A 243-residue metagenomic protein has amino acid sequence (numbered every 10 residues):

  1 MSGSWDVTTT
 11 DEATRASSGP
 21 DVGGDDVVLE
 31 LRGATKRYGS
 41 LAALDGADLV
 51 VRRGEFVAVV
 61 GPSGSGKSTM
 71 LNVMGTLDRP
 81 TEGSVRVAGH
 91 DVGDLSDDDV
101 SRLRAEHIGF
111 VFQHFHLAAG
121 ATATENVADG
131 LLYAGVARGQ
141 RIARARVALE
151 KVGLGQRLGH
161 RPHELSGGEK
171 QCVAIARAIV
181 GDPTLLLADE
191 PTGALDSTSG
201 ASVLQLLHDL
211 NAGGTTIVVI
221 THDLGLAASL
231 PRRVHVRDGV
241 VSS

Functional and structural regions predicted by a protein language model:
V60-P62: The feature captures the beta-strand-to-loop junction immediately N-terminal to the Walker
G83-D91: Conserved ABC transporter NBD signature motif
H90-D91, L132, G139-Q156: Conserved ABC ATPase "signature" region
A121-G130: Short coil-to-helix segment of the ABC ATPase nucleotide-binding domain corresponding to the Q-loop/switch region
H160, V180-G181, L206, G213: Conserved signature/switch motifs of ABC ATPase nucleotide-binding domains
R161-L165, E169-Q171: Conserved ABC ATPase signature
L186-D189: Catalytic Walker B motif of ABC-type/P-loop ATPase nucleotide-binding domains
